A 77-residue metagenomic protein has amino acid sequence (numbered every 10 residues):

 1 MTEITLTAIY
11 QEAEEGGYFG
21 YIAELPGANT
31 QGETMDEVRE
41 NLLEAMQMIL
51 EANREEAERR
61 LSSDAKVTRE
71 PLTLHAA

Functional and structural regions predicted by a protein language model:
M1-L6, D36, E40-A77: Short, charged, surface-exposed hinge/linker loops at domain edges that act as mobile lids or interdomain connectors
Y10-L25: Short aromatic-glycine-(Arg/Gly/Cys) micro-motifs in beta-strand/loop hairpins
P26-M35: A short, exposed loop/beta-hairpin motif centered on an aromatic-Gly-Thr core
